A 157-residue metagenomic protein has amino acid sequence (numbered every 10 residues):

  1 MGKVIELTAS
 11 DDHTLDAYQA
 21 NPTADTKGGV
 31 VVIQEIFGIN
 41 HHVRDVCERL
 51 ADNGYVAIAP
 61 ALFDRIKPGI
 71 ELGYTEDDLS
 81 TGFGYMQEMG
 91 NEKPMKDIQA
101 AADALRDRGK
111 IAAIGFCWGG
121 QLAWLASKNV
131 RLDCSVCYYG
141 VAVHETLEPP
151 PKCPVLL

Functional and structural regions predicted by a protein language model:
M1-L157: N-terminal cap/leader regions of alpha/beta-hydrolase-fold enzymes, predominantly small-molecule hydrolases
